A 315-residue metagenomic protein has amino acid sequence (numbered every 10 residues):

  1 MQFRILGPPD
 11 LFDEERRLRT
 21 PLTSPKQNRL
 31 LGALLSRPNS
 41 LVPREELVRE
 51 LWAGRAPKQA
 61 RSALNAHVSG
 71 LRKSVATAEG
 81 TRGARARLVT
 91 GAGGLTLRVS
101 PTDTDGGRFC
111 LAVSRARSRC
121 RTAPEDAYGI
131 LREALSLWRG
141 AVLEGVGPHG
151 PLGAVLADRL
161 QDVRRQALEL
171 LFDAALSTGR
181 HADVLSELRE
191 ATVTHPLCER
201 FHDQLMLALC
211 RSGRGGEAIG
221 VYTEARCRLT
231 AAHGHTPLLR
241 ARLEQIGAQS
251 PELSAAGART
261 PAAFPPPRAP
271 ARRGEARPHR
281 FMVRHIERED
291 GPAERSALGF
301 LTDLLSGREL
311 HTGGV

Functional and structural regions predicted by a protein language model:
M1-F3, A66-S100, A232-H235: DNA-binding patch around the recognition helix
M1-K26, A86-G94, F264-P270, P278 (+1 more regions): Short boundary/linker motifs that mark transitions into or out of structured domains
R19-L51, L71, R200-D203: Short amphipathic alpha-helical recognition elements used for nucleic-acid or partner binding across transcription
T23-G32, P57-E79: DNA-recognition element of transcription regulators
R82-C120, Q161, L243-G247: A short linear beta-strand->loop->alpha-helix hinge motif most characteristic of winged-helix/helix-turn-helix
G94, A112-P151, H233: Short acidic-capped amphipathic helix/loop micro-motif used as an active-site/signal-coupling element
H149-H195: Alpha-helical adaptor scaffolds
